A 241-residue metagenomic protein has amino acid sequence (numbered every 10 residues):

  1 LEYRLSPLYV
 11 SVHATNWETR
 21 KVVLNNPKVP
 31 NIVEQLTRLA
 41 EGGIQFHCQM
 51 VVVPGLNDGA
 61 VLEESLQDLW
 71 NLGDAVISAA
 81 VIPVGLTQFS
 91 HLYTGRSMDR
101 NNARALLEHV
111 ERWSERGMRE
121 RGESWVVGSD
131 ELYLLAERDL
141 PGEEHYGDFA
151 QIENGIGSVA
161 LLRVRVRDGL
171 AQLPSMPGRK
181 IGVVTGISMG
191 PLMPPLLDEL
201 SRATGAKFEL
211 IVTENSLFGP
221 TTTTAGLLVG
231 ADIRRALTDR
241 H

Functional and structural regions predicted by a protein language model:
L1, E64-S65, R235-A236: Short alpha-helical segments and helix-capping/turn motifs at coil-helix boundaries
L1, R20-L24, G59-L62, S90-R96 (+1 more regions): Short acidic, glycine/serine/threonine-rich loops at helix termini
L1-L39, Q45-N57, A75-V84: Core AdoMet radical
I32, L62, A103-L106: Aromatic/hydrophobic pocket-lining residues that form the small-molecule binding cavity in soluble enzyme cores
I32-Q35, S65, M193-L196: Hydrophobic side chains in well-ordered alpha-helices
G55-A60, P191: Loop/helix-junction capping segments adjacent to catalytic residues or to phosphate/diphosphate-binding pockets
D58-W70: Catalytic cores of alpha/beta
W70-L72, A80, G85-H241: Auxiliary Fe-S-binding modules of radical SAM enzymes
